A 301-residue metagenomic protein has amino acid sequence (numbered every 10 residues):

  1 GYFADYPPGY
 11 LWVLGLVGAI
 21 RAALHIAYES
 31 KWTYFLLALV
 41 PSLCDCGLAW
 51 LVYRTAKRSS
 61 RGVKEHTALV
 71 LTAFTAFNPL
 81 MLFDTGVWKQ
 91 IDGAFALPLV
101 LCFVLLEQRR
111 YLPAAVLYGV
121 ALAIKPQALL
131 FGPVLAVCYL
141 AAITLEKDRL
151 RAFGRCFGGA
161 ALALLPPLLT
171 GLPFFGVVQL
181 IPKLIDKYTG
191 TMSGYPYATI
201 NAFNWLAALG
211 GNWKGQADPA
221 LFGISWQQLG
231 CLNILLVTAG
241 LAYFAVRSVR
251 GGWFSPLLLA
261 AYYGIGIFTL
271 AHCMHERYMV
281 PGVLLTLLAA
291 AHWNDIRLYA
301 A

Functional and structural regions predicted by a protein language model:
Y2-F35, P196-D218: Short hydrophobic/aromatic helix or loop-helix immediately within or flanking a transmembrane segment in polytopic
P8, A23-W50, T85, G223-I234: Loop-to-helix entry region of an early transmembrane alpha helix in multi-pass inner-membrane enzymes
C46-A49, R58, Y188-L270: Aromatic/glycine/proline-enriched transmembrane-helix motif characteristic of membrane-embedded glycan-assembly enzymes
L51-R54, A94-Y111, L285-T286: Specific aromatic-rich, kink-prone transmembrane helix
S60-E65, V100-P113, I143-K147, N294: Membrane-interface transmembrane helices that cradle and orient dolichyl/undecaprenyl
L71-F77, Y118, L122: Short helix- or helix-capping micro-motifs that position conserved polar/aromatic residues at function-defining sites
F83, L99-L105, L112-A136, L169 (+1 more regions): Membrane-interface alpha helices of multi-pass inner-membrane proteins
F131-L165, V177-Q179, P281: Perimembrane helix-loop-helix junctions
